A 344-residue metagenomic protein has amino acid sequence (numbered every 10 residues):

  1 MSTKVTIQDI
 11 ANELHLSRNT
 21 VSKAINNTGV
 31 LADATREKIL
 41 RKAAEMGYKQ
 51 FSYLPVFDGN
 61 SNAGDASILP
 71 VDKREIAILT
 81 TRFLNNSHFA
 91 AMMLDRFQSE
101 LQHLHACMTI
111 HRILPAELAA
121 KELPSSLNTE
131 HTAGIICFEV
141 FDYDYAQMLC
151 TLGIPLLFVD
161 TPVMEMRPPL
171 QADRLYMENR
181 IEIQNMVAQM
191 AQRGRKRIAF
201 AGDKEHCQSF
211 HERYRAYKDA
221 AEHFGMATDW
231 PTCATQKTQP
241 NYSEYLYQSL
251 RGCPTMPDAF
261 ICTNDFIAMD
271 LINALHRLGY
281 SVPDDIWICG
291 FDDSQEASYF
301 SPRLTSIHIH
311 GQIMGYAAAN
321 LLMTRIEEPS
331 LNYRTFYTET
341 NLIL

Functional and structural regions predicted by a protein language model:
M1-G64: N-terminal helix-turn-helix DNA-binding module of bacterial transcription factors
Y48-L123: Amphipathic helical "hinge" segments at domain boundaries
H88-H103, E182-N185, Q208-T228, D270 (+2 more regions): Short, solvent-exposed amphipathic alpha-helices that sit in or adjacent to ligand/effector-binding or catalytic
L101-I113, K218-Y242: Short beta-strand elements in bilobed, periplasmic/extracellular small-molecule ligand-binding domains
F138-I181, F266, D292-L304: Flexible loop/hinge segments that line or gate small-molecule binding clefts
D173-A201, P240-Q248, A268, I309-E327: Hydrophobic alpha-helical segments within soluble ligand-binding/sensing domains
Q184-A227, R334-L344: An alpha-beta-alpha
Y247-L344: Flexible loop/turn connectors
